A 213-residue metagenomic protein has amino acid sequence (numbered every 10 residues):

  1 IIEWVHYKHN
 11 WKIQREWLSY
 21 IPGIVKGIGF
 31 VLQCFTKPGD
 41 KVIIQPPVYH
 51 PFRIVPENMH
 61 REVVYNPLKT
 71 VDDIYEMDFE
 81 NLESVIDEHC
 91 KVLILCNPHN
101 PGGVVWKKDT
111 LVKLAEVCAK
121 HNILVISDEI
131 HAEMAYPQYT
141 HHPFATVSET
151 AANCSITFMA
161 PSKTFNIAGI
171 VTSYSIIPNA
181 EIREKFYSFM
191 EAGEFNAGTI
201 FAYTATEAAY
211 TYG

Functional and structural regions predicted by a protein language model:
I1-K41: Phosphate-binding glycine-rich loop
C34-P56: Conserved PLP-anchoring active-site segment centered on the Schiff-base-forming lysine
N58-V64: A short helix-loop-beta submotif of the ANL/AMP-binding
M59, K120-H121, A151: Helix C-cap/helix->beta junction micro-motif
V71-P137: Active-site phosphate-binding strand-loop segment of PLP-dependent enzymes
C154-G213: PLP-dependent aminotransferase class I/II
